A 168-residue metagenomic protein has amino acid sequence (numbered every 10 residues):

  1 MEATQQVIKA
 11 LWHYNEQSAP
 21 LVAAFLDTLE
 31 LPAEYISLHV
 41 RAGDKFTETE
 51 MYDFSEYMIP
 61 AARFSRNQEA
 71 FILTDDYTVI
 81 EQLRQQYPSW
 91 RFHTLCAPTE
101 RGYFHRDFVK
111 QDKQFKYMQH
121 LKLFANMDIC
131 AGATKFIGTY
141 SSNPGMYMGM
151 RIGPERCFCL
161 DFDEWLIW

Functional and structural regions predicted by a protein language model:
M1-N67: Secretory-pathway luminal glycosyltransferase catalytic domains
E34-I36, N67-F71, A133-F136, E155-C157: Hydrophobic beta-strand segments of well-ordered beta-sheets in folded domains
H39-R41, R66-F115: Catalytic donor nucleotide-activated moiety binding site of glycosyltransferases and closely related
E48-E50, I80-Q86, Y147-M150: A short acidic (Asp/Glu
M51-S55, Y87-P88, P154-E155: Short secondary-structure boundary/capping segments
D53-Y57, D76, K122-L123: Amphipathic coiled-coil/heptad-repeat helices and related helical stalk/stem segments that mediate oligomerization
D107-C130: Ligand-binding grooves and catalytic loops that recognize ribose/phosphate and carbohydrate rings, and esterified lipid
L123-L166: A donor-sugar binding/catalytic signature common to diverse glycosyltransferases and related nucleotide-sugar
